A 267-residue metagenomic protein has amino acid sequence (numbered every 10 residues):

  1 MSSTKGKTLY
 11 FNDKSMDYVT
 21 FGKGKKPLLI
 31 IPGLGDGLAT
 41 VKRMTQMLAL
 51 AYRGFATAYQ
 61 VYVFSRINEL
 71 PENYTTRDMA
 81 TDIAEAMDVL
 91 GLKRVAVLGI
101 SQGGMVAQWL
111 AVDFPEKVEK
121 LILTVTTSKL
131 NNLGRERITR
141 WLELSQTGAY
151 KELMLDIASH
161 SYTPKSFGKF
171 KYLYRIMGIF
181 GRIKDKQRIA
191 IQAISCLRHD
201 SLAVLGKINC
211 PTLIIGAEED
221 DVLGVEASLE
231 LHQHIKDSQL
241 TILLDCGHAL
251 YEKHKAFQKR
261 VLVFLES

Functional and structural regions predicted by a protein language model:
T8-L70: Conserved HGGG/HGGXW glycine-rich cap/lid loop of the alpha/beta-hydrolase fold
D78-V95: Conserved acidic catalytic loop of the alpha/beta-hydrolase fold
M105, V112, E119-G148: Flexible "cap/lid" loop of the alpha/beta hydrolase fold
N132-R135, E152-L197, V204: Conserved alpha/beta-hydrolase catalytic His-Asp/Glu region
I208, I214-G216, D220: Short beta-strand/loop motif that positions the catalytic acidic residue of the alpha/beta-hydrolase fold
D221-A227: Conserved alpha/beta-hydrolase "acid-adjacent" motif
L229-A249: Catalytic histidine neighborhood in serine/cysteine hydrolases with alpha/beta-hydrolase-type architecture
C246-Q258: Catalytic histidine-centered segment of alpha/beta-hydrolase-like enzymes
